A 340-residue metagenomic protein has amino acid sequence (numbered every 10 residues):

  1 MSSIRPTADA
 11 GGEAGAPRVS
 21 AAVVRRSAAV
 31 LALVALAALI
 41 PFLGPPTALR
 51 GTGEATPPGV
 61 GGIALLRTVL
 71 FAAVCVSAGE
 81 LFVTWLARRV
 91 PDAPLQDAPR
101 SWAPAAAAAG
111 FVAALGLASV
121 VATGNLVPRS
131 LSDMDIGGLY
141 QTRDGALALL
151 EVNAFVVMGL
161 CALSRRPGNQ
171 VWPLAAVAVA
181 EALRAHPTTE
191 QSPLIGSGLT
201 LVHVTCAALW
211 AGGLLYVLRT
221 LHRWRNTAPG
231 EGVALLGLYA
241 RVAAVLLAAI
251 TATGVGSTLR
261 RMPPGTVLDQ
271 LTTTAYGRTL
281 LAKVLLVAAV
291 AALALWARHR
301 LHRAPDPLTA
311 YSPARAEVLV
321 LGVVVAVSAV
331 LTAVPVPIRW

Functional and structural regions predicted by a protein language model:
M1-W340: Polytopic transmembrane helical bundles with strong interfacial aromatic enrichment
